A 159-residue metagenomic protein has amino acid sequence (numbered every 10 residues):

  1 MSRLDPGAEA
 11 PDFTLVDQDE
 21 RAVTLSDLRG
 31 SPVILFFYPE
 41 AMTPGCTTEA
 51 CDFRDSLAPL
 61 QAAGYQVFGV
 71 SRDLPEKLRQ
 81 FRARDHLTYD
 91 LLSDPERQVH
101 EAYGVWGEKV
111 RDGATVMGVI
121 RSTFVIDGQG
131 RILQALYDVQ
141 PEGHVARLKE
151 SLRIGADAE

Functional and structural regions predicted by a protein language model:
M1-E159: Chalcogenol-based redox active-site neighborhoods
